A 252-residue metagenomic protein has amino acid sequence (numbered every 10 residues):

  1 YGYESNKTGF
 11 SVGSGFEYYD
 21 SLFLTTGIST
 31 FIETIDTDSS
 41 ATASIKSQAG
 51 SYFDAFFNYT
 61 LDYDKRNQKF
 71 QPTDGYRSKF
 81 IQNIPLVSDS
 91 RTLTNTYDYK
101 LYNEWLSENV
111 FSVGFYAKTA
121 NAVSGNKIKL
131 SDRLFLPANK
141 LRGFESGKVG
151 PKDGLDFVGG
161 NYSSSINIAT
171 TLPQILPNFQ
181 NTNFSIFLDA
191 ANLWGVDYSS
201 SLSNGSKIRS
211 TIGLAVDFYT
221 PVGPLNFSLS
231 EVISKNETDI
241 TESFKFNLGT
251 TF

Functional and structural regions predicted by a protein language model:
Y1-S51, Y59: Transmembrane beta-barrel wall of Gram-negative outer-membrane proteins
G2, S185, L248-F252: Flexible, glycine-rich linker and terminal segments associated with outer-membrane beta-barrel/transport systems
F23-G27, F70, V110-S112, P224-N226: Membrane-spanning beta-strand positions in outer-membrane beta-barrel proteins
D36-T182, I186-A190, W194-V196, T238 (+1 more regions): C-terminal outer-membrane beta-barrel translocator/porin domains of Gram-negative envelope proteins and their
N58-L61, V216-G223, T241-F252: Outer-membrane beta-barrel "beta-signal"
T171, R209-D217: Short glycine-rich, acidic/polar surface loops and turns
A190-I212: Outer-membrane beta-barrel transmembrane domain signature
S230-K235: A short, acidic, flexible beta-alpha connecting loop/helix-capping segment that sits on the rim of active
